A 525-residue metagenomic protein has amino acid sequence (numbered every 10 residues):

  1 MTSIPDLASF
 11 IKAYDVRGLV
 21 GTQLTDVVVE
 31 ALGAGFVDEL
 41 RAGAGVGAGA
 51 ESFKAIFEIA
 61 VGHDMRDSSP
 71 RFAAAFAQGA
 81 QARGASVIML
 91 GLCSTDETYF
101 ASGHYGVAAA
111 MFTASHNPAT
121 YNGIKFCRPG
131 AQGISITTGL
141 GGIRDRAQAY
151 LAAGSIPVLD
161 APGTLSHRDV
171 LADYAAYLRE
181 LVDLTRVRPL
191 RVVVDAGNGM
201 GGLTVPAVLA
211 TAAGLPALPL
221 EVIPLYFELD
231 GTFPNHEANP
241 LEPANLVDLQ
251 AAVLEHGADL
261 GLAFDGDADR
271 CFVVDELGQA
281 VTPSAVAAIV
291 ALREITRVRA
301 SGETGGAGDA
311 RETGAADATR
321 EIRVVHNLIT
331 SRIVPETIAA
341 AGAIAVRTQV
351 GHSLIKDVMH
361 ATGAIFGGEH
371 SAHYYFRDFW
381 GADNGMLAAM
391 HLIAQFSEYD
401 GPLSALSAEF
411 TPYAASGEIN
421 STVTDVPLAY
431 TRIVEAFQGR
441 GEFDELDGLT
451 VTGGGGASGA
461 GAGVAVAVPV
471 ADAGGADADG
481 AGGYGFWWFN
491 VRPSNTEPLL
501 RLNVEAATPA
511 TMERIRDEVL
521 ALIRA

Functional and structural regions predicted by a protein language model:
M1-F76, A82-R83, T164-L190, A310 (+1 more regions): An N-terminal, well-structured beta->alpha segment
A42-A55, A213-L218, R299-R320, G454-Y484: Intrinsically disordered, low-complexity terminal tails and inter-domain linkers enriched for S/T/G/P/D/E
K54-D64, I88, R191-V193, I322-L328 (+1 more regions): Short glycine-rich phosphate-binding loop at a beta-alpha junction
E58-N122, A207-V274: N-terminal small/polar loop signature for handling phosphorylated ligands or for N-terminal nucleophile
L90, G142-A176, F272, E276-E303 (+2 more regions): Proline/glycine-rich low-complexity loops and linkers
N122-L254: Gly/Ser/Thr-enriched, mixed-charge loops and adjacent short helices that form phosphate/oxyanion-binding elements
L260, T319-G459, G463-D472, G480-N503 (+1 more regions): Phosphate-binding and adjacent anionic-ligand microenvironments
